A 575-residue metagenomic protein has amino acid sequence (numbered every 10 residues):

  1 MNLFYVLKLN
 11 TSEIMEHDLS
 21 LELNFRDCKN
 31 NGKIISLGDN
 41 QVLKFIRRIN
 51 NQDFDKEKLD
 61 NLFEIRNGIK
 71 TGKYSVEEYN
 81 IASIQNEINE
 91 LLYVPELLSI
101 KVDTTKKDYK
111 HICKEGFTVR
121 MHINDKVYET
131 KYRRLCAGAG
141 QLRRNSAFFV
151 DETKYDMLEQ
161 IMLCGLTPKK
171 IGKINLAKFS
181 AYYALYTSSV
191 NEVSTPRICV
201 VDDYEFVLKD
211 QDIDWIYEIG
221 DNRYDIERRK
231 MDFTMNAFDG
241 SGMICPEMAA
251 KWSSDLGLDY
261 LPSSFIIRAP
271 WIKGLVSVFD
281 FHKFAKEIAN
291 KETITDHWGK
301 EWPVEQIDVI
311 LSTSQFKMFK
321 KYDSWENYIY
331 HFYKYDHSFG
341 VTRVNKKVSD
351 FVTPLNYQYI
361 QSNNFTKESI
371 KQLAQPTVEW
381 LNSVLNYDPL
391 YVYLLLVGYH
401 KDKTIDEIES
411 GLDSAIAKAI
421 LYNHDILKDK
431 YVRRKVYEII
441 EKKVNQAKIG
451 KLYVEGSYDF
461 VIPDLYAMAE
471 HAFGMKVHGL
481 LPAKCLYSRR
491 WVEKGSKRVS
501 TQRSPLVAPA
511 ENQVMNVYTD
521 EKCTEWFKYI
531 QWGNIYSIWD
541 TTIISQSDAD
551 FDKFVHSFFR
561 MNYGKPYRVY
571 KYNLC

Functional and structural regions predicted by a protein language model:
M1-S545, N562-Y567, Y572: Conserved small-residue
D552-V555: Duplex nucleic acid-engaging cores and interfaces of nucleic-acid transaction enzymes
F558-R560: Short, function-defining helix-loop hinge/capping sites that tune catalysis or transport
